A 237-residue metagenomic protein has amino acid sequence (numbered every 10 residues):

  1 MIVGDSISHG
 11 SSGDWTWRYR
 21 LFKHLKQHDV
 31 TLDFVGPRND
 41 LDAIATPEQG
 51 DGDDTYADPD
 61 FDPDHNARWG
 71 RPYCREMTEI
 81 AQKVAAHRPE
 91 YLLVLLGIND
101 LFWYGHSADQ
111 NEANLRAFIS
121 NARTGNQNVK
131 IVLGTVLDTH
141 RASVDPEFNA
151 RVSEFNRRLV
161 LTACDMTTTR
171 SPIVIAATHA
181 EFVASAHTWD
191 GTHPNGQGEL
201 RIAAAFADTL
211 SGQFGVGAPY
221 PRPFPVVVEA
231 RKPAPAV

Functional and structural regions predicted by a protein language model:
M1-G4, S8-H9, L32-P37, E90-L96 (+5 more regions): Structural recognition of the beta-strand scaffold that forms the well-ordered cores of secreted hydrolase catalytic
V3, H187-A236: Histidine-centered active-site loop/cap adjacent to the catalytic His in serine esterases/O-acetyl transfer systems
I7-A113: Conserved SGNH/GDSL esterase-like catalytic core that processes O-acyl groups on lipids and polysaccharides
S8, S12, F22, K26-V30 (+6 more regions): Sec-exported extracytoplasmic/periplasmic mature domains
G13, W17-R18, E76, I80 (+6 more regions): Stable alpha-helical elements in mature extracytoplasmic
V30, M77-A86, D165-P194: N-terminal hydrophobic signal/anchor transmembrane helix of membrane proteins
A43, L101-Y104, H140-S143, A184-A186: A short acidic, helix-capping loop that chelates divalent metal ions and anchors anionic groups
I119, D138-A177, G196-L200: Substrate-gating cap/lid alpha-helix
